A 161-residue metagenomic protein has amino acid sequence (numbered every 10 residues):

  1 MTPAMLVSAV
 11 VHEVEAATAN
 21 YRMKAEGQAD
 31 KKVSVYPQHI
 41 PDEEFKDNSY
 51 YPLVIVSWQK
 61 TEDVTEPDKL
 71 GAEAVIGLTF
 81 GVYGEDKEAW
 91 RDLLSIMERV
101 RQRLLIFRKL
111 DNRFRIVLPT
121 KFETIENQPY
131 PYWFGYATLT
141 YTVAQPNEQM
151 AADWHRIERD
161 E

Functional and structural regions predicted by a protein language model:
M1-H12, E62-G71, L110-E161: Short, charged interaction patches at domain edges and termini
M1-T65, D153-E161: Small/polar-rich, solvent-exposed N-terminal microdomains that initiate assembly or binding
E13, A17, Y21, R99 (+1 more regions): Conserved short hydrophobic interaction patches
L53-S57, G77, F134-T138: Ordered hydrophobic segments in well-structured contexts
V56-E85: Active-site-adjacent structural patch at catalytic or cofactor/ligand-binding sites
V56-K60, V100-Q102, R115-L118: Short beta-strand and beta-hairpin "edge-sheet" elements
K69-E73, Y83-Q102: Extracellular/virion structural assembly segments
L78-Y83, V100-L105, V143: Glycine-rich loops and low-complexity Gly/Arg-rich segments that provide flexible linkers or classic glycine-based
